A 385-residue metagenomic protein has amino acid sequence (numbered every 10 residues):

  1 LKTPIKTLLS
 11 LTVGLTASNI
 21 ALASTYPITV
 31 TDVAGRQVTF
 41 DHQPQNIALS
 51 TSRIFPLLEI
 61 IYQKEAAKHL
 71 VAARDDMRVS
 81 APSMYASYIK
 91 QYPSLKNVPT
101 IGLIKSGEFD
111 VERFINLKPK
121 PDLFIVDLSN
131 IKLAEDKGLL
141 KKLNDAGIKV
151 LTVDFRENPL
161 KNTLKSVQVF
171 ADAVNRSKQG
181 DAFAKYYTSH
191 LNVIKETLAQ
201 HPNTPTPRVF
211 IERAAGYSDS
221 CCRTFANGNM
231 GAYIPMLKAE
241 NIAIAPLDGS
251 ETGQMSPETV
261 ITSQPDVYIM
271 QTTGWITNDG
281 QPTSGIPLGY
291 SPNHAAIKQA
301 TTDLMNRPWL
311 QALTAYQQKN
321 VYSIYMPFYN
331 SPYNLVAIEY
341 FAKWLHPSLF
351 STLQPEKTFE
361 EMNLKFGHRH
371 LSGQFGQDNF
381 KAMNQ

Functional and structural regions predicted by a protein language model:
L1-L9: Bacterial N-terminal signal peptides that target proteins for export
A17-A21: N-terminal signal peptide c-region/cleavage motif recognized by signal peptidases
A23-Q385: N-terminal ligand-binding lobe of clamshell/alpha-beta domains
